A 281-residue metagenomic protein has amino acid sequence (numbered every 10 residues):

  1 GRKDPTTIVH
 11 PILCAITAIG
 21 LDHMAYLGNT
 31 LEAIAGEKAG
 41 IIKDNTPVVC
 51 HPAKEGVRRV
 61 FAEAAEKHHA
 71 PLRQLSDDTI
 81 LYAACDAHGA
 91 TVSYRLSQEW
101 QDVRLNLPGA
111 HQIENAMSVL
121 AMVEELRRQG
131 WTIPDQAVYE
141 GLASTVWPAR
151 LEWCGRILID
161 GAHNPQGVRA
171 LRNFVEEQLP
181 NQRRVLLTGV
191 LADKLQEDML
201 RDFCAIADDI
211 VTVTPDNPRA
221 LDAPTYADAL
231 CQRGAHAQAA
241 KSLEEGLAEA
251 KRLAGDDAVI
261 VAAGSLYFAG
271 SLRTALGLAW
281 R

Functional and structural regions predicted by a protein language model:
R2-A15, I19-G20, A33, S97-D209: Nucleotide phosphate-binding/pyrophosphate-handling subdomain across enzymes that bind or process nucleotide phosphates
I8, I19-L27, L142, A149 (+3 more regions): Flexible, gly/pro- and Lys/Arg-enriched active-site loops
P11, A15-D102, A116, L120-Q136: Acidic, Mg2+-coordinating active-site environments of NTP-dependent enzymes
G40-V48, Q178-R184, I206-V211, D256: Short, surface-exposed connector motifs at secondary-structure boundaries
H51-H69, R73, H88, I157 (+2 more regions): C-terminal helical cap/extension that packs against the catalytic core of soluble nucleotide-cofactor enzymes
H51-P52, A64-D86, L105-A110, V138-S144 (+4 more regions): Beta-strand->loop->alpha-helix junctions that form or flank phosphate-binding loops in nucleotide-handling enzymes
S265: Active-site-proximal loop/hinge segments that shape catalytic or ion-binding/gating pockets
